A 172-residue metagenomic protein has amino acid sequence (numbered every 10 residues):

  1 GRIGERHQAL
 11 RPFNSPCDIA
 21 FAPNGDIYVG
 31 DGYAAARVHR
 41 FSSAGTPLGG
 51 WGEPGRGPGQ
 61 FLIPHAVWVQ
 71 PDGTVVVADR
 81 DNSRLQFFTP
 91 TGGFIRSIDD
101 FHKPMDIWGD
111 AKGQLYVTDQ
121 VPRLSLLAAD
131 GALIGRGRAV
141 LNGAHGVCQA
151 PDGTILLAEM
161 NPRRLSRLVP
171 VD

Functional and structural regions predicted by a protein language model:
G1-D172: Eukaryotic scaffold repeat domains enriched in small/polar residues
